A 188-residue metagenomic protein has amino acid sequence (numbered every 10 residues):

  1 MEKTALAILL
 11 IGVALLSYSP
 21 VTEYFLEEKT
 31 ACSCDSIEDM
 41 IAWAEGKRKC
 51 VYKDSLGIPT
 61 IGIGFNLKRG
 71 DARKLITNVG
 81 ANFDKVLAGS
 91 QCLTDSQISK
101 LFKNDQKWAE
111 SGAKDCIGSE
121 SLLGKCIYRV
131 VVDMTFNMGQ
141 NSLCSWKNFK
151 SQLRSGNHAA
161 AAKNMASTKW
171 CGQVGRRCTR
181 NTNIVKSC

Functional and structural regions predicted by a protein language model:
K3-V130, C144, H158-C188: Acidic, aromatic-lined catalytic clefts of primarily extracellular/periplasmic carbohydrate-active enzymes that remodel
V132-N137: Short, hydrophobic/amphipathic alpha-helical patches that form generic packing surfaces within helical domains
Q140, S155-H158: Alpha-helix boundary/capping and short turn/kink residues
F149-S155: Primarily short, surface-exposed interaction patches in extracytoplasmic proteins
